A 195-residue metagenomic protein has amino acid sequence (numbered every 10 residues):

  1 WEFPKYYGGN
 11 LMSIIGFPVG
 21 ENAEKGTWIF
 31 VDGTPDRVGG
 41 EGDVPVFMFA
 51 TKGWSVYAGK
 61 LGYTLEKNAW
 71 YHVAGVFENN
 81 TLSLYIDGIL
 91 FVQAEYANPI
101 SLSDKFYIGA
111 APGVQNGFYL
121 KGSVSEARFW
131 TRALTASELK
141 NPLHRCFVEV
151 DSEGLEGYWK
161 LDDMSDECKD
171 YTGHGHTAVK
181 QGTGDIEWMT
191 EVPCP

Functional and structural regions predicted by a protein language model:
W1-K5, G117-C146, E156-S165, K169: Extracellular, beta-strand-rich glycan-interacting domains
W1-M48, G53-S55, K67, F77 (+3 more regions): Extracellular glycan-recognition modules
G20-A23, K140-P195: Extracytoplasmic low-complexity segments
K60-T64, E95-A97: Beta-strand-rich interaction surfaces with strong enrichment in secreted/lumenal proteins
E66-K67, L102: Surface-exposed loops/turns
A94-S123, D151-E156: Flexible glycan-contacting loops in extracellular carbohydrate-active proteins
